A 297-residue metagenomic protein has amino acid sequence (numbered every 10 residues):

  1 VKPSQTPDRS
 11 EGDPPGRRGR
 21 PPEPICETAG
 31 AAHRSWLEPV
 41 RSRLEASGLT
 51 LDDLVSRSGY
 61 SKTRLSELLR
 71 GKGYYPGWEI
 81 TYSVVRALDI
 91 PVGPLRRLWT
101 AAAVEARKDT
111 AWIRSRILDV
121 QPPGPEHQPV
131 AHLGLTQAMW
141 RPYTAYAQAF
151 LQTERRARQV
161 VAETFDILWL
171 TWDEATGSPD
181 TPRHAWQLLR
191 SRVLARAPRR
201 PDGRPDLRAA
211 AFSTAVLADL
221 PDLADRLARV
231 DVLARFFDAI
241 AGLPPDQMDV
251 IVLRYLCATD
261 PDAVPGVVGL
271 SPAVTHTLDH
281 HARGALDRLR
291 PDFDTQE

Functional and structural regions predicted by a protein language model:
V1-L37, G73-H127, D202-D206: Short amphipathic recognition helices of helix-turn-helix/homeodomain-type DNA-binding modules
A29, A149, A234-L243: Short amphipathic alpha-helical boundary/capping segments
H33-R57: Short basic helix-loop element that most often maps to the first helix and adjoining turn of HTH DNA-binding modules
E38, S42, G242-A263: Short amphipathic alpha helix immediately N-terminal
S58-Y75: Recognition helix of helix-turn-helix/homeodomain-like DNA-binding domains that insert into the DNA major groove
P122-A145: A short, charge-rich alpha-helical start-of-domain segment used by transcription regulators
V161-W169, G177-F212, D279: Σ70-family region 2.3-2.4 aromatic/basic alpha-helix that recognizes the −10 promoter and nucleates DNA melting
P265-Q296: DNA-recognition helix of helix-turn-helix
